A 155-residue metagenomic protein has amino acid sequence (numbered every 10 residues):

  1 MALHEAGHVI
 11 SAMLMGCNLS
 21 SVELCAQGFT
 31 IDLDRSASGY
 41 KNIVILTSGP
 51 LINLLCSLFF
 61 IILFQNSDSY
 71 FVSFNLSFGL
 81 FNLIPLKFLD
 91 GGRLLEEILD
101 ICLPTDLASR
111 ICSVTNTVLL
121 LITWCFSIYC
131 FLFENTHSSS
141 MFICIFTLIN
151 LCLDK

Functional and structural regions predicted by a protein language model:
M1-K155: Hydrophobic transmembrane alpha-helices and their immediate loop junctions in multi-pass integral membrane proteins
